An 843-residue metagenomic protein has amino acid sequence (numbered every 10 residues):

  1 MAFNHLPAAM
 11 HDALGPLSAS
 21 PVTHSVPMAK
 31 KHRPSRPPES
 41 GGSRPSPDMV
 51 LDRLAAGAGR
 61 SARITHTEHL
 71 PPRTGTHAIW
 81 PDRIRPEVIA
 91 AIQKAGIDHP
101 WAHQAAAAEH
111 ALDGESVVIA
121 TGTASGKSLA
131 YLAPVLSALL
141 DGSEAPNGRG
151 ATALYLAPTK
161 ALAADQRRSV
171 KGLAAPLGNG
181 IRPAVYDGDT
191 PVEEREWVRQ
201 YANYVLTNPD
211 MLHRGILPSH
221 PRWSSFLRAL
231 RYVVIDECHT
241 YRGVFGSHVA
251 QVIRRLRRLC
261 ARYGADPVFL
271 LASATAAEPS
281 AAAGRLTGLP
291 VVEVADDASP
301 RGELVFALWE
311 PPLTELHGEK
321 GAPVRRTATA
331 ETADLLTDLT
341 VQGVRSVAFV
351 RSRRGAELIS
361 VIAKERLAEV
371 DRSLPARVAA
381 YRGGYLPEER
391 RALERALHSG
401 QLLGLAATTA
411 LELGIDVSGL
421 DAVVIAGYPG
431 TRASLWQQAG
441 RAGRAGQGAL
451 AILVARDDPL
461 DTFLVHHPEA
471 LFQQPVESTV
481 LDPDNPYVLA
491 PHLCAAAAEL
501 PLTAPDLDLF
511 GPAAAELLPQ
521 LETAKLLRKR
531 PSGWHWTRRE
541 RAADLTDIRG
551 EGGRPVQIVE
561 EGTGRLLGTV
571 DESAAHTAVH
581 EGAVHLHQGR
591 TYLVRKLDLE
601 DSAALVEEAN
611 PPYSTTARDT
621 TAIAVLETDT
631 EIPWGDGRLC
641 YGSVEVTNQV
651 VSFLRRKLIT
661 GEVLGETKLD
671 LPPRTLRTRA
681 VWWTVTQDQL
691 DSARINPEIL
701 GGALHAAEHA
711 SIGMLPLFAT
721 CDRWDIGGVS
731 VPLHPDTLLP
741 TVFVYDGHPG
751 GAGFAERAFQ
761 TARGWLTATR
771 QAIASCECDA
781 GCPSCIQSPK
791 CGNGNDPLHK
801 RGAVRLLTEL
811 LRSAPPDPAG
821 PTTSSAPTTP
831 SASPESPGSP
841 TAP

Functional and structural regions predicted by a protein language model:
P7, M28-H77: Intrinsically disordered, low-complexity accessory regions that flank the conserved helicase/ATPase core of eukaryotic
D12-A13: Short hydrophobic alpha-helical segments enriched in small aliphatic residues
A55-A95, H99-A102, A106, L112-V118 (+4 more regions): Helicase motor core with emphasis on the C-terminal RecA-like subdomain
G448-A451, D457-F472, D482, H492-T503 (+4 more regions): Extended Lys/Arg-rich polyanion-binding regions
C776, G781-C785: Short cysteine clusters
L807-G820: Short Fe-S-cluster ligation motifs
P818-P840: Intrinsically disordered, low-complexity proline-rich tandem-repeat tracts
